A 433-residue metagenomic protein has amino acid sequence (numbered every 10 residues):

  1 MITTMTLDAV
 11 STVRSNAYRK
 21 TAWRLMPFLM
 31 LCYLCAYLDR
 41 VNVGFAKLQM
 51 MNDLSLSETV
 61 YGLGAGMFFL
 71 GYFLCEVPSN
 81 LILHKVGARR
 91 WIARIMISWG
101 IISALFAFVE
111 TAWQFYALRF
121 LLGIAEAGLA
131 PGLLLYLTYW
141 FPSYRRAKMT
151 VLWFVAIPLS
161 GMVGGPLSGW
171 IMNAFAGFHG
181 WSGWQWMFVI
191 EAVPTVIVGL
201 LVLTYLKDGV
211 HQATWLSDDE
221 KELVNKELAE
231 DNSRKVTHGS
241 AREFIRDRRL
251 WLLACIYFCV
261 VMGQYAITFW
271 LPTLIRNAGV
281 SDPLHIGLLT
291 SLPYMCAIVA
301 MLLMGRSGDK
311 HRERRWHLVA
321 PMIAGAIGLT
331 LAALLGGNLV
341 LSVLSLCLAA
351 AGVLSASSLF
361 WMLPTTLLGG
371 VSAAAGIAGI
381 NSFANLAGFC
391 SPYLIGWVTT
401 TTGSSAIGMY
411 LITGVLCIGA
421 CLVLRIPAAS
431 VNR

Functional and structural regions predicted by a protein language model:
V43-G44, R242-G305, S357, W361 (+1 more regions): Extracytoplasmic gate region of multi-pass secondary transporters
S55, G87, F108-Q114, A125 (+4 more regions): Helix-breaking motifs and short loop linkers at transmembrane-helix boundaries and internal kinks in secondary membrane
L74-W113: Conserved MFS/SLC helix-loop-helix module at the cytosolic interface between two early adjacent transmembrane helices
C75-G87, A300-E313: Helix-to-loop junctions at the C-terminal end of transmembrane segments in multipass secondary transporters
H84-M96, D309-M322: Cytoplasmic membrane-interface "Motif A"-like loop-to-helix N-cap segments of 12-TM Major Facilitator Superfamily
L118-V155: Cytoplasmic helix-loop-helix junction between adjacent transmembrane helices in 12-TM secondary transporters
K148-M172, P194-T195, N381-S391: Glycine-rich segments within core transmembrane alpha-helices of 12-TM secondary carriers
R314-L363: C-terminal transmembrane helical hairpin of 12-TM major facilitator-type secondary transporters
